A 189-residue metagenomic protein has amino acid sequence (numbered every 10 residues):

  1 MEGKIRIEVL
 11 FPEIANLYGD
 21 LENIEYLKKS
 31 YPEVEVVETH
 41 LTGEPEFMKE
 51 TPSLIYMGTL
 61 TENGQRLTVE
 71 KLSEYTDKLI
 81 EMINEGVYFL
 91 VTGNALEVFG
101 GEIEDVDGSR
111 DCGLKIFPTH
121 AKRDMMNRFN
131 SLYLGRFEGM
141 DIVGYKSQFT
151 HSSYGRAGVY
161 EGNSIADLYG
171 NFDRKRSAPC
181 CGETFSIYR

Functional and structural regions predicted by a protein language model:
M1-E81: N-terminal beta1-alpha1 cap of cysteine-dependent amidohydrolase-like domains
E2, Y31-E33, N84, S109-D111 (+1 more regions): Short, well-ordered coil/turn elements that cap or connect secondary structure elements
E2-G3, D124-R189: Amide-donor transfer/coupling interface in amidating biosynthetic enzymes
E8, V37-T39, L90, K115 (+2 more regions): Hydrophobic/aromatic beta-strand patches that form the interior of the parallel beta-sheet core in alpha/beta enzyme
F11-L21, T51-S53, G93, E97 (+2 more regions): A broad, low-specificity signal for short, low-complexity segments enriched in glycine/proline and polar/charged
P12, T39-L41, G58-L60, T92-A95 (+3 more regions): Fold-independent oxyanion-binding glycine-rich loops and adjacent beta-strand/coil segments at enzyme active sites
G43-F47, K122-D124, S153: A short acidic, often aromatic-flanked loop/helix-cap motif at beta-alpha or helix-coil junctions that lines enzyme
E62-D141: Cysteine-nucleophile active-site neighborhood
